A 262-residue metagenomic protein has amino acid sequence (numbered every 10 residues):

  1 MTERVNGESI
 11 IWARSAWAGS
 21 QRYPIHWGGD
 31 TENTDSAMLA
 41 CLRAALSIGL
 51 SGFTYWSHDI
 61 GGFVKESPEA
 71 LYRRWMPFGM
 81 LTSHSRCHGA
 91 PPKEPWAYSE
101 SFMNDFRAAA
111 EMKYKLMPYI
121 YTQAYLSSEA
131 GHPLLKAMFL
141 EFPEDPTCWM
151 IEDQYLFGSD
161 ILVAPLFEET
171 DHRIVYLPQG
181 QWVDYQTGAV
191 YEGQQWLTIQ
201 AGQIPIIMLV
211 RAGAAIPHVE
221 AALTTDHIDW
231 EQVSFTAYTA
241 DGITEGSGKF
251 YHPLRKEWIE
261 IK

Functional and structural regions predicted by a protein language model:
E3-I10, A16-H26, A40-A44, I48-H58 (+1 more regions): Catalytic core of carbohydrate-active enzymes
G29-E32: Glycine-rich tight-turn/loop motif centered on a GG-T
